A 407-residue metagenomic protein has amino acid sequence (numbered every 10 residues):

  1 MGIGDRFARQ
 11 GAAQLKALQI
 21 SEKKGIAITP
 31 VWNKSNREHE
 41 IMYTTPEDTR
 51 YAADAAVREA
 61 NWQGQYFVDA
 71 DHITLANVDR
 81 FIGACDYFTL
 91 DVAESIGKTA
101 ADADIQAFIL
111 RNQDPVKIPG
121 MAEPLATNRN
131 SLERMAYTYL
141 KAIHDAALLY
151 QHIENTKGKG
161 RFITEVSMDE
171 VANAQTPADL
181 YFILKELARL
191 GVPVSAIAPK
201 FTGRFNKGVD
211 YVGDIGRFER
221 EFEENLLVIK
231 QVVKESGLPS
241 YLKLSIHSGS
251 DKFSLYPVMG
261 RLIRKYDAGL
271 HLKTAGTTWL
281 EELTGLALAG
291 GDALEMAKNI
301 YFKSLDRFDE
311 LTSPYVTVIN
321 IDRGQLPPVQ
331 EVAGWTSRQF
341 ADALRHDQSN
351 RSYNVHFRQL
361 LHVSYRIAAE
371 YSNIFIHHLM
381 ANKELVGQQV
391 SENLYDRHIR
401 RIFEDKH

Functional and structural regions predicted by a protein language model:
M1-E38, T44-A52, R58-A60, A76-A84 (+6 more regions): Active-site capping/gating regions of soluble enzymes
D54-A55, V166: A generic local structural motif
F67, E165, K243: Hydrophobic "anchor" residues on beta-strands that sit immediately upstream of conserved functional sites
D71, V166, H247: Conserved, mostly hydrophobic/aromatic
A103-R134, K200-T202: Aromatic- and acidic-residue-enriched carbohydrate-binding clefts of CAZyme catalytic domains
G160-T164: Short, conserved phosphate-binding/catalytic loop or strand-edge motifs used in phosphoryl-/nucleotidyl-transfer
M168-E170: Short, well-ordered beta-to-alpha junction loops that form the rim of enzyme active sites and present histidine/acidic
